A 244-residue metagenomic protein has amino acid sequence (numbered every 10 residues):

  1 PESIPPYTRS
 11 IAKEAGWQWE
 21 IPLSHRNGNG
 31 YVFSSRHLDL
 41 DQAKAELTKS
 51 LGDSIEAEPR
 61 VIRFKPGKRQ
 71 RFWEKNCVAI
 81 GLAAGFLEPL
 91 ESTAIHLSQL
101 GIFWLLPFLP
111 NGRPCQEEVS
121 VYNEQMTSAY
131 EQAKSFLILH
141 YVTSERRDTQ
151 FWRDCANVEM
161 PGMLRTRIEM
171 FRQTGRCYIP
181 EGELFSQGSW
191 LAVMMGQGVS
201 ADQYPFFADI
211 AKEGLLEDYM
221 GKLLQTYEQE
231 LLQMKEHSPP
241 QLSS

Functional and structural regions predicted by a protein language model:
P1-S3: Central beta-strand plus flanking loop segment that forms part of the substrate or channel wall within the catalytic
I11-K65, A83-H96, F108-N111: Conserved FAD/dinucleotide-binding core of flavoprotein oxidoreductases
A15-W17, I102, Q150, G188: Short, low-complexity intrinsically disordered segments
W17, W73, C77, Y141 (+1 more regions): Tryptophan-centric aromatic hotspots in well-structured domains and transmembrane helices
F33-S35, A43-L47, F72-E74, S92-I95 (+3 more regions): Surface-exposed beta-strand edges and their flanking turn/coil or helix-capping segments
G67-A133: Conserved mid-domain beta->alpha element of the FAD-binding
P107-S244: Long, low-complexity C-terminal extensions of enzymes
